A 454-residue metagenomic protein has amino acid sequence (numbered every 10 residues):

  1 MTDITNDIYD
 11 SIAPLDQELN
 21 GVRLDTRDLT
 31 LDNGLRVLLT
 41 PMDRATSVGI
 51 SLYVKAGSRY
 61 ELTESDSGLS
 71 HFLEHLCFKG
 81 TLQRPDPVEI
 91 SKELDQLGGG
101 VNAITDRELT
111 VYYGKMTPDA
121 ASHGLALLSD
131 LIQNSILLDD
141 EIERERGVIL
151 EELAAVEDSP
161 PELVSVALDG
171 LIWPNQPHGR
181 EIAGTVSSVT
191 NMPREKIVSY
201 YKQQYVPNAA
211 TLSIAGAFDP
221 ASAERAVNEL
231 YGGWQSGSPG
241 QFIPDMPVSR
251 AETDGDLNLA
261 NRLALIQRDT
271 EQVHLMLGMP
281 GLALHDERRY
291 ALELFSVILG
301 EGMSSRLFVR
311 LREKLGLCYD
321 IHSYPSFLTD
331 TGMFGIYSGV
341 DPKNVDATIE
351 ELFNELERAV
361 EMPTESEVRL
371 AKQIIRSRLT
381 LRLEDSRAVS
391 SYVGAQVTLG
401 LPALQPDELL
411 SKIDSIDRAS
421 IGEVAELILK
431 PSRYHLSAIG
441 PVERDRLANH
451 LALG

Functional and structural regions predicted by a protein language model:
M1-S11, L24-T26, T30, P41 (+8 more regions): Charge-rich, well-structured scaffold segments of protease-associated domains
P14-D16: A short, compositionally biased domain-edge/stem linker segment
E18-G21: Short loop/turn motifs at secondary-structure junctions and domain boundaries
R23-L24, L259-N261, R306: Short beta-strand-initiation
G34, M42-L94, L168, Y205 (+3 more regions): Active/ligand-binding-proximal structured segments within catalytic/core domains that scaffold catalytic residues
S47-G49, Q272, M333: Conserved catalytic motifs of the protein kinase core domain
A251-E271, M276-G278, E287: Phosphate/diphosphate-binding glycine-rich loops and adjacent basic-rich segments that engage nucleotide
